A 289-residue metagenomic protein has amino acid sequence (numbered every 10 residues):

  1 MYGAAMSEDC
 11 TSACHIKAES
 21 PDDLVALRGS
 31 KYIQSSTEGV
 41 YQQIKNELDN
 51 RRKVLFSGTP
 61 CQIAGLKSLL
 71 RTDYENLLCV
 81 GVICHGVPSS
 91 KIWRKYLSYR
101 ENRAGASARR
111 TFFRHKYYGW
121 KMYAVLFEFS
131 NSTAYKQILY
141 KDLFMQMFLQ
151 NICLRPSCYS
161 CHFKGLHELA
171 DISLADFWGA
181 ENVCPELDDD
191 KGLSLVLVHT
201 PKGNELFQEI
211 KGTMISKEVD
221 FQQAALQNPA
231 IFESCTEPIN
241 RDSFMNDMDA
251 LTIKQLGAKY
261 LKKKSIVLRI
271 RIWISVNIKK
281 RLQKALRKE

Functional and structural regions predicted by a protein language model:
Y2-S12, I16: Low-complexity, highly charged intrinsically disordered N-terminal segments that act as targeting/localization
E8-D9, F56-L66, G86-P88: Gly/Ser/Thr-rich loops at beta-strand to alpha-helix junctions that form or flank small-molecule/cofactor-binding
S12-A13, G86-Y96, C184-P185: Short, charged, surface-exposed secondary-structure boundary motifs
A13-Q42: Glycine-rich phosphate-binding "P-loop"
K31, G81-P88: Short, acidic/turn-prone active-site loops that include or flank metal/cofactor- and phosphate-binding residues
R51-L55: Short active-site oxyanion
R71-I83: A short alpha->loop->secondary-structure connector
A106-E289: Long, compositionally biased charged/polar accessory segments in the mid-to-C-terminal portions of proteins
